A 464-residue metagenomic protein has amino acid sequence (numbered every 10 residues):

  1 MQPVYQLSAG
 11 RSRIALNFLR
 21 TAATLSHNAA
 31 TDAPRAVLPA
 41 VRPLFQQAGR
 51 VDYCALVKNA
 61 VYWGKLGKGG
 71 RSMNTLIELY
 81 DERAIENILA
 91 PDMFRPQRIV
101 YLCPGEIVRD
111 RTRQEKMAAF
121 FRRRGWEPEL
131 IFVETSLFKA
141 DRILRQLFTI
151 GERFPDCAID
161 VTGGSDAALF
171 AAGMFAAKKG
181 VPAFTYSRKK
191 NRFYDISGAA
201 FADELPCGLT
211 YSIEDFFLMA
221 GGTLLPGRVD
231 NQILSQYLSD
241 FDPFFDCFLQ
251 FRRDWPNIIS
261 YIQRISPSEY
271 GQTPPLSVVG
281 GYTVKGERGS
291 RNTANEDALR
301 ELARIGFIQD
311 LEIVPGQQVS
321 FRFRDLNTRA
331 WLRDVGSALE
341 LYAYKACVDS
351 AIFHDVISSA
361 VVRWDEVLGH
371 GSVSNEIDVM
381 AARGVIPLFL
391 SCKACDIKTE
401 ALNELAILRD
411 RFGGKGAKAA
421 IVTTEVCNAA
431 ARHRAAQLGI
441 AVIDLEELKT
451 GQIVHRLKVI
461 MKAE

Functional and structural regions predicted by a protein language model:
M1, Y5-L7, L25-A29, L38 (+2 more regions): Short terminal hydrophobic/aromatic SLiMs and anchors at protein ends
L7, L19-R20: Short polybasic linear motifs
V51-C157, F170-K345, D349-H354, A360-S374 (+6 more regions): Long, low-complexity, Lys/Arg-enriched
C347, V379-A381, P387-D396, L405: Conserved catalytic cores of phosphodiester-cleaving nucleases, focusing on short active-site segments
S374-N375, N403-E404: Charged helix-capping and loop-helix junction motifs
